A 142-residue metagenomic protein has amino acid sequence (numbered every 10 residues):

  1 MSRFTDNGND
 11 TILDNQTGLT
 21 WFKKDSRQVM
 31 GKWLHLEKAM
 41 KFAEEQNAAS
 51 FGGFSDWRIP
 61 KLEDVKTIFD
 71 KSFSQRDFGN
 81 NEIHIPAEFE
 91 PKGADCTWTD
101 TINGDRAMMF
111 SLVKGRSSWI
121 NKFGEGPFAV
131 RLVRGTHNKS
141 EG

Functional and structural regions predicted by a protein language model:
M1-W57, A129-V133: Extracellular adhesion/carbohydrate-recognition regions
F4-D6, E90-P91, E125: Short solvent-exposed loop/turn micro-motifs enriched in small/polar/acidic residues
T20, T67, S140: Conserved protein kinase catalytic core
Q28, D105, K139-S140: Short, acidic Gly/Pro/Ser/Thr-rich loop/turn segments
M40-F54, L62-L112: An exposed tryptophan-centered "aromatic clamp" motif
G115-N121: Sensory/regulatory domains in signal-transduction proteins
K122-G142: Short, structured beta-strand segments at or near domain termini in extracellular proteins/domains
